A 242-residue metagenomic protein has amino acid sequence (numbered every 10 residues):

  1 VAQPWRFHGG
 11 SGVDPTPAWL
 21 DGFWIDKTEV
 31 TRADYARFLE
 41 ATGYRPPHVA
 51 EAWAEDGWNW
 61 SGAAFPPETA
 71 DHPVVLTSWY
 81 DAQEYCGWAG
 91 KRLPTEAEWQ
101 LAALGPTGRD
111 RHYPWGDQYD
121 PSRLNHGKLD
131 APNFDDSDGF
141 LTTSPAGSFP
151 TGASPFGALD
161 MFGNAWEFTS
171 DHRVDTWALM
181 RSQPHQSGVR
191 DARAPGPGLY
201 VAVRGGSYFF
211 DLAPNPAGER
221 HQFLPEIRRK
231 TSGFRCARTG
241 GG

Functional and structural regions predicted by a protein language model:
V1, F7-H8, R45, A50 (+1 more regions): Functional-site microenvironments in short loops/helix caps that host divalent-cation chemistry
V1-E51, W79-Y80, T107, R220 (+2 more regions): Short, compositionally biased
P155, L224-P225: A generic structural signal for short coil/turn motifs at secondary-structure boundaries
G196, I227-R229: Short coil/turn motifs at beta-sheet boundaries
